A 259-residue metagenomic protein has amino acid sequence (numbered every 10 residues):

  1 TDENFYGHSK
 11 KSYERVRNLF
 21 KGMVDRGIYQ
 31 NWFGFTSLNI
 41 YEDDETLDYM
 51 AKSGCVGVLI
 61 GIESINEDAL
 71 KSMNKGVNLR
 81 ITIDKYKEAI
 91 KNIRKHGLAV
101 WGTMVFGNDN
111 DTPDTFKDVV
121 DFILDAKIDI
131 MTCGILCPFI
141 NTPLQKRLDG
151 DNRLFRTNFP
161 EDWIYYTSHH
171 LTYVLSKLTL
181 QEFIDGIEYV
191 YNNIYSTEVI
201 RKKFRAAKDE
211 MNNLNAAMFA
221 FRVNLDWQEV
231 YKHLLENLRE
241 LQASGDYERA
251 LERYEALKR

Functional and structural regions predicted by a protein language model:
T1-Y6: Active-site groove signature of glycoside hydrolases
Y13-N212, E236-R239: A structural motif corresponding to the C-terminal lobe/cap of the Radical SAM core domain
F204-R259: Membrane-proximal basic amphipathic "stem/tether" segments
